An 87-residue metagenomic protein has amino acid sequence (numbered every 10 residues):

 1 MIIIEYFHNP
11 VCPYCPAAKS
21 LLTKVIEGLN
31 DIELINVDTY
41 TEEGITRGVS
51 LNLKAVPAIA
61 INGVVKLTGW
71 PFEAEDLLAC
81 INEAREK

Functional and structural regions predicted by a protein language model:
M1-G28: Local sequence-structure signature of Cys/Sec-based thiol-disulfide redox active-site neighborhoods
P13-Y14, Y40, K66: Glycine-/small-residue-rich active-site loops that bind phosphorylated ligands and cofactors
D31-G44: Thiol-based oxidoreductase modules, predominantly thioredoxin-like and allied folds used for disulfide exchange
E43-R47, D76: Short acidic active-site motifs
V49-A60: Structural micro-motif
I61-K87: Non-catalytic, surface beta->alpha helical segment in thiol-disulfide oxidoreductase systems
